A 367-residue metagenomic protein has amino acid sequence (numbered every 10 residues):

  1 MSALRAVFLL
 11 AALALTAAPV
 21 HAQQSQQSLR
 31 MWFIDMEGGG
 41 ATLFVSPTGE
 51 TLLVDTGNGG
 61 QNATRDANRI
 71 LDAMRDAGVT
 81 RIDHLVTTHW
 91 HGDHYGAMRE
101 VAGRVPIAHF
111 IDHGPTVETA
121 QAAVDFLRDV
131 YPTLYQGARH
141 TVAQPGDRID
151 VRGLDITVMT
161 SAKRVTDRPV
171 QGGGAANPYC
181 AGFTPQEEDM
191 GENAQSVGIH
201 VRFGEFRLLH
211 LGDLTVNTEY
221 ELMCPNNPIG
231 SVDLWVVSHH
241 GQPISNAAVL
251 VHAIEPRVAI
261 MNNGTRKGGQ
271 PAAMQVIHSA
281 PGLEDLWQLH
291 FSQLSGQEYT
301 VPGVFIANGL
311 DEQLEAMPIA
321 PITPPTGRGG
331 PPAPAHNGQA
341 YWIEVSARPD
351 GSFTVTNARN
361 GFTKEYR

Functional and structural regions predicted by a protein language model:
M1-A3: N-terminal secretory signal peptides that target proteins for export/translocation
A6-A17: Bacterial N-terminal signal peptides
H21-R367: Non-globular, low-confidence helical/coil segments that flank catalytic cores
